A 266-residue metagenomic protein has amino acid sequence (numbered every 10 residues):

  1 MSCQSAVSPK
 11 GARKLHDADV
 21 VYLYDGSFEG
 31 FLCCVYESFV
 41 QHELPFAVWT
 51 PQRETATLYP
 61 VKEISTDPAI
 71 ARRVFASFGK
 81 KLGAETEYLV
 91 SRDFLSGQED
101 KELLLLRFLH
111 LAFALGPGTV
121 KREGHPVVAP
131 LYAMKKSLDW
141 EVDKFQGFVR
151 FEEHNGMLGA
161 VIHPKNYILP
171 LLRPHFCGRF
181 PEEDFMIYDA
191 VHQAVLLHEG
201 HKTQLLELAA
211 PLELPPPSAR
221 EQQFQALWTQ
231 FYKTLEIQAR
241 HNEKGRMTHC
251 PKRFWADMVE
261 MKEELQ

Functional and structural regions predicted by a protein language model:
S2-A69: N-terminal ordered "arm"
V20-S27, K62, P126, M157-I168 (+1 more regions): Conserved aromatic-histidine-acidic binding/catalytic patches
G30-Q41, L106-A114, P174-G178, A226-K233: Short, hydrophobic/amphipathic alpha-helical patches that form generic packing surfaces within helical domains
W49-K144: Charged, alpha-helical interface segments at or near domain boundaries
S65-V74, K202-L214: Acidic, Ser/Thr-rich peripheral helices and adjacent loops at domain boundaries
L89-D93, A190, R240-M247: Short coil/turn segments at secondary-structure boundaries
P117-L208: Internal, well-folded beta-alpha domain core
E182-D184, V195-G200, L212-Q266: Long, compositionally biased intrinsically disordered terminal regions
